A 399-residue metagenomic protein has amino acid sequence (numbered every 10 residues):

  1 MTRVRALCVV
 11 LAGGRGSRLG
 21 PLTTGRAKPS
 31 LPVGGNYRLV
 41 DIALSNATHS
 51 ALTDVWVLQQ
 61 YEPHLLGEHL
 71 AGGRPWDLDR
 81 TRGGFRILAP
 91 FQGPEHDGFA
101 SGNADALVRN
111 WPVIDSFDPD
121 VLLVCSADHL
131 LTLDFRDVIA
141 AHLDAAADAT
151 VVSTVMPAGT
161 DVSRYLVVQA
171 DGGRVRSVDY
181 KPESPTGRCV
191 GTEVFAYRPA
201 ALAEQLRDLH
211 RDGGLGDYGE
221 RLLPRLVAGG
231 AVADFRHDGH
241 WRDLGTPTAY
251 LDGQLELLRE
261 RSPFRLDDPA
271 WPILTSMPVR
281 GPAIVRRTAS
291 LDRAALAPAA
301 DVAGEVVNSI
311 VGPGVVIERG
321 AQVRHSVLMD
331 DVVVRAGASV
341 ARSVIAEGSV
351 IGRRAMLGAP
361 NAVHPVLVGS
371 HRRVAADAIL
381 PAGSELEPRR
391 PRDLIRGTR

Functional and structural regions predicted by a protein language model:
M1-L257, H364, A382, E387-P388 (+1 more regions): Unchanged
M1-L7, A200, E204-R399: Left-handed beta-helix
